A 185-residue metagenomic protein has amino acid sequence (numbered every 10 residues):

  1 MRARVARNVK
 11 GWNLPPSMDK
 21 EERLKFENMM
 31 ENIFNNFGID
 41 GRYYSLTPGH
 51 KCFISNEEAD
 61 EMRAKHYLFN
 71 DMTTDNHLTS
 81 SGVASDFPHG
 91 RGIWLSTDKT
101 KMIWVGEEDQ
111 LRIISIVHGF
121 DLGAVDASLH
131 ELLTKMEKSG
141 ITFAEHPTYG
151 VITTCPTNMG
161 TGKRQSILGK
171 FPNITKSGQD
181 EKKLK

Functional and structural regions predicted by a protein language model:
M1-P156, K163-R164, T175-K185: Long, Pro/Ser/Thr-rich low-complexity/intrinsically disordered regulatory tracts in eukaryotic proteins
S166-G169: DPxDG-like acidic metal-binding loop motif
